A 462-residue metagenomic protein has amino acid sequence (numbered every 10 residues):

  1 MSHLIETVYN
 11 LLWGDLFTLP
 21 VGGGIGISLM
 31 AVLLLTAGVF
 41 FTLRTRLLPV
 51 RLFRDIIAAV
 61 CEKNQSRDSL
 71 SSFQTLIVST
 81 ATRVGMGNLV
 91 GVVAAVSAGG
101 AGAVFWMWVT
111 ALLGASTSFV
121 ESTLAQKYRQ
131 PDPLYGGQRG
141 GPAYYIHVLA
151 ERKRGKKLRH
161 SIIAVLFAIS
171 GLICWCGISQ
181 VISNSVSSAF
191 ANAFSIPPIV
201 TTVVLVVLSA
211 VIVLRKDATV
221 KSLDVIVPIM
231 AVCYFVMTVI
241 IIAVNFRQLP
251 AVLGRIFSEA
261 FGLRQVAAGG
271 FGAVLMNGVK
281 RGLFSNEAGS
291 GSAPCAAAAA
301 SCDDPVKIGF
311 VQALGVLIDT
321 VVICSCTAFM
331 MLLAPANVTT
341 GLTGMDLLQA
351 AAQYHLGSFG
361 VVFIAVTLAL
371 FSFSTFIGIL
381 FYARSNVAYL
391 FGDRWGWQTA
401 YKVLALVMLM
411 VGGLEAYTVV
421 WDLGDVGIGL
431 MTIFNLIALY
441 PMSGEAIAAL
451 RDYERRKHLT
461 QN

Functional and structural regions predicted by a protein language model:
M1-M86, V96-A103, G114, A438-N462: N-terminal alpha-helical transmembrane segments of multi-pass membrane transport and channel/translocase proteins
L34-A37, F41-I57, I163, N184-F190 (+6 more regions): Membrane-interface loop-to-helix entry segments
A37-T42, L113-Q138, H147-N184, S188-I212 (+2 more regions): Helix-loop-helix module between adjacent transmembrane segments
R44-P49, N88-V92, C174-S187, A210-S222 (+4 more regions): Transmembrane helix-loop junctions in multi-pass membrane proteins
L47-S72, A94, G100-A101, S116-L158 (+3 more regions): Flexible loop linkers connecting adjacent transmembrane helices in multi-pass alpha-helical membrane transporters
S66-A98, L124-K127, L134-L149, L166-I169 (+1 more regions): Alpha-helical membrane segments and immediately flanking helix-loop junctions that form or couple to the substrate/ion
L113-E121, T201-K216, V227-R247, K280-L283 (+2 more regions): Selective recognition of specific alpha-helical transmembrane segments in multi-pass small-molecule
E121-P133, V239-R255, G269, A299-A300 (+1 more regions): Extracellular/periplasmic helix-exit of transmembrane alpha-helices
